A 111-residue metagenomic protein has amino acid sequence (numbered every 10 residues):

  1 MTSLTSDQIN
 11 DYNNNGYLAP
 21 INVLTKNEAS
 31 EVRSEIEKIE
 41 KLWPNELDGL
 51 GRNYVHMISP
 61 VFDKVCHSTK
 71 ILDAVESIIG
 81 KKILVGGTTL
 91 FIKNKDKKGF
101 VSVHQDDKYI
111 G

Functional and structural regions predicted by a protein language model:
M1-G111: Non-heme Fe(II)-dependent double-stranded beta-helix
